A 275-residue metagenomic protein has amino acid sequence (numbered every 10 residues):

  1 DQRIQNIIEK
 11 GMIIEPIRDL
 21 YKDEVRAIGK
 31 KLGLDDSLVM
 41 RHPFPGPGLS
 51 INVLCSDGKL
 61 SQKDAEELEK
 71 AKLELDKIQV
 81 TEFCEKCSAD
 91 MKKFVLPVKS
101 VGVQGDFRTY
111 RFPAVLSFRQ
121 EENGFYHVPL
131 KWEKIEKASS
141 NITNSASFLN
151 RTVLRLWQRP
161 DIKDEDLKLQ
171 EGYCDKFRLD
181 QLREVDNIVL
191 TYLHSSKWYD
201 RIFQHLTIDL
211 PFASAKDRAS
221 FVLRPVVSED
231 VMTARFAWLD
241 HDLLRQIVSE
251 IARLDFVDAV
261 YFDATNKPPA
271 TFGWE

Functional and structural regions predicted by a protein language model:
D1-E275: ATP/NTP-dependent adenylation/nucleotidyl-transfer catalytic domains that generate, transfer, or process NMP-activated
